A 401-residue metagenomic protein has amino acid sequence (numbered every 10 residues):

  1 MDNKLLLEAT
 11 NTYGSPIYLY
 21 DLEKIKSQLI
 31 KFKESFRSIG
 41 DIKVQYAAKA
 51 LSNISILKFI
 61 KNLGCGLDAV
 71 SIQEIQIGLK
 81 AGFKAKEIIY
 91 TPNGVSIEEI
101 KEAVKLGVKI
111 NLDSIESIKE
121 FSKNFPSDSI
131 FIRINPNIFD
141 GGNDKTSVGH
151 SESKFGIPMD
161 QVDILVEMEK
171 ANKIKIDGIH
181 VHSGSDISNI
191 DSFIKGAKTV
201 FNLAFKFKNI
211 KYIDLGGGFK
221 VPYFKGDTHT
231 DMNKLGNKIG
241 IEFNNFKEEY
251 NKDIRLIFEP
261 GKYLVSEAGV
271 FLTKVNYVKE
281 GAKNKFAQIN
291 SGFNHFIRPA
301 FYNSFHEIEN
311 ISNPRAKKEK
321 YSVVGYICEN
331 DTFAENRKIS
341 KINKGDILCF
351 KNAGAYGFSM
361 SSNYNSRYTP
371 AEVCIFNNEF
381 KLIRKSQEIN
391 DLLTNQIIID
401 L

Functional and structural regions predicted by a protein language model:
M1-K109, I115-D128, E152, E167 (+4 more regions): A charged N-terminal "starter" segment
N3, D253-L401: Charged (often Lys/Glu-rich) extended helix/loop segments that serve as interaction or gating elements
L5, D21-K24, Q28, F32 (+18 more regions): General structural feature for long, well-ordered alpha-helical segments within catalytic domains of soluble enzymes
I25, K49, S71, A103 (+6 more regions): Conserved, mostly hydrophobic/aromatic
A48-S52, Q73-E74, G94-S96, S114-E116 (+6 more regions): Active-site-proximal loop/turn and secondary-structure-junction residues that shape catalytic pockets, frequently
G66, I89, N111, F131-R133 (+8 more regions): Structured core elements
S127-F139: Glycine-rich, aromatic-flanked loop segments that form ligand/cofactor-binding clefts across common enzyme folds
P136-Y277, I339: Active-site loop/helix belt of alpha/beta enzymes
